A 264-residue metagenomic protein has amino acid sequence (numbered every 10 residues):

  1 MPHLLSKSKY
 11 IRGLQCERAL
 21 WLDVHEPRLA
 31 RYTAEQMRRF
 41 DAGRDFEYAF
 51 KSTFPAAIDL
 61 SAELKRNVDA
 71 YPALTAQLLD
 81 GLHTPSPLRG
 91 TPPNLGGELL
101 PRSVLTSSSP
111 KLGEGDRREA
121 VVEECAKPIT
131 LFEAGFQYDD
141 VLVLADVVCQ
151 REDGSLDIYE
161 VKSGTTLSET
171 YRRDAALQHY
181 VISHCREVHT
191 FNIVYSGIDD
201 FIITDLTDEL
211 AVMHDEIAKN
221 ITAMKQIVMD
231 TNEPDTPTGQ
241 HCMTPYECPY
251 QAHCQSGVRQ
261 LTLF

Functional and structural regions predicted by a protein language model:
M1-H83, V121-S155, L263-F264: Metal-dependent nuclease catalytic cores that hydrolyze phosphodiester bonds in DNA/RNA, characterized by
H83-T91, L100, C125: Short, often N-terminal, low-complexity regions that either remain intrinsically disordered or form a short helix
R89, G96-G97, T106, L112-G115: Glycine-biased, low-complexity coil/linker segments
N94, R102-S103: Intrinsic disorder/low-complexity segments enriched in small, polar and charged residues
Y159-T165: Glycine- and acidic
T166-E169, H184-L263: Metal-dependent nuclease catalytic regions and adjoining charged, substrate-binding loops involved in nucleic-acid end
T170-H184: Short, charged, amphipathic alpha-helix that recurs within catalytic cores of restriction-modification and other
